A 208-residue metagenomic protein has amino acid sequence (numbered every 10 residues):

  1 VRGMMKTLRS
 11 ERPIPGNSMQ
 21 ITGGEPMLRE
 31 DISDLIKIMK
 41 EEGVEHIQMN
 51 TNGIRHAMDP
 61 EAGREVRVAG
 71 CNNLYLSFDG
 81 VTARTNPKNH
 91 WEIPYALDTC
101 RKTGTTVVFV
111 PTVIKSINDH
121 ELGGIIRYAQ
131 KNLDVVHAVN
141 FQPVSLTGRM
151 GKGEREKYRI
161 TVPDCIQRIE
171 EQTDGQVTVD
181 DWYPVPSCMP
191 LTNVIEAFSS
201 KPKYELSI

Functional and structural regions predicted by a protein language model:
R2-I21, R29-P143: Radical SAM/AdoMet-radical enzyme domain recognition
D98-I208: Radical SAM enzyme [4Fe-4S]-AdoMet core and its adjacent flexible, acidic and glycine-rich loops/tails across
